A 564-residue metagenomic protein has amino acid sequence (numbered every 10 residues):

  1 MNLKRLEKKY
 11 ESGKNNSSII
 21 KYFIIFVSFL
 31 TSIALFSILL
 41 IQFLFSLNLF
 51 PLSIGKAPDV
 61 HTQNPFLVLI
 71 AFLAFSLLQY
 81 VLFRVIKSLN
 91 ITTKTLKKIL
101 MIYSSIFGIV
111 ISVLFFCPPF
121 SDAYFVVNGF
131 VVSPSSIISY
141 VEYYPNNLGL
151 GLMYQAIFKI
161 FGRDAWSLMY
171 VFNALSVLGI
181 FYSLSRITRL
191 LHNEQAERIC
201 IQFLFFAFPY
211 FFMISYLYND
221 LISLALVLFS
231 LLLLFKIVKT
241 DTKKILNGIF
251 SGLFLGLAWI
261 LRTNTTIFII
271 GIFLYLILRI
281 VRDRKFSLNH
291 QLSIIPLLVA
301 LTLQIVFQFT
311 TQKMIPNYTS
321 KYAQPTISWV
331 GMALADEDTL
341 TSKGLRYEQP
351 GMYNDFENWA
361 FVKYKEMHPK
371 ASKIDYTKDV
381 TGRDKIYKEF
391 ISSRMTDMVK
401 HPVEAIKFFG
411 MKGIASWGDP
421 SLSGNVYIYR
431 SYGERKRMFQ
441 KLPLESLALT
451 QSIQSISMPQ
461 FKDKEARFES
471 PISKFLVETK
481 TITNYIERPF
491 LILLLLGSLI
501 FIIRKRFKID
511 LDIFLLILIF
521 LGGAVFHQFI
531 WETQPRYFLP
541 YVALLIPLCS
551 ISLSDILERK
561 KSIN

Functional and structural regions predicted by a protein language model:
M1-V110, S293-L297, I556-N564: Start-transfer (signal-anchor) and selected internal transmembrane alpha helices of multi-pass inner/ER membrane
I19-F26, K56-F72, S167-L168, K407-F520: Membrane-interface anchor segments at the N-terminal boundary of transmembrane helices in multi-pass membrane enzymes
R84, V171-H192, F229, L496-G497: Transmembrane-helix motifs of polytopic, lipid-linked glycan transferases
L114-V131, S135-S167, R383-Y387, I406: Extracytoplasmic catalytic/substrate-binding loops of multi-pass membrane glycan-assembly enzymes
L184-F206, I509-L515: Transmembrane-helix signature of polytopic, membrane-embedded enzymes that assemble or transfer cell-envelope glycans
S215-S223: Short acidic/glycine- and proline-prone juxtamembrane loop motifs at membrane-interface regions of multi-pass membrane
N247-R262, I272-F273, L298-V299: Membrane-interface alpha helices of multi-pass inner-membrane proteins
P316-S455: Membrane-proximal stem/loop segments at transmembrane-domain junctions that anchor or position
